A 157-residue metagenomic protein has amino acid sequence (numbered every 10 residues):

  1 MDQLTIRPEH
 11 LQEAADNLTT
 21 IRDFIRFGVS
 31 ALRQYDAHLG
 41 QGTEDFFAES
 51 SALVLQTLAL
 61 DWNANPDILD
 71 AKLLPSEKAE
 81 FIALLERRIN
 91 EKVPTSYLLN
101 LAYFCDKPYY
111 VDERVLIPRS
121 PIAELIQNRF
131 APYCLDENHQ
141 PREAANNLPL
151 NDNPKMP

Functional and structural regions predicted by a protein language model:
D2-C105: N-terminal auxiliary segments of SAM/dcSAM-dependent transferases
L69, I82-P157: SAM-dependent Rossmann-like transferase core, predominantly class I methyltransferases with a strong bias toward
